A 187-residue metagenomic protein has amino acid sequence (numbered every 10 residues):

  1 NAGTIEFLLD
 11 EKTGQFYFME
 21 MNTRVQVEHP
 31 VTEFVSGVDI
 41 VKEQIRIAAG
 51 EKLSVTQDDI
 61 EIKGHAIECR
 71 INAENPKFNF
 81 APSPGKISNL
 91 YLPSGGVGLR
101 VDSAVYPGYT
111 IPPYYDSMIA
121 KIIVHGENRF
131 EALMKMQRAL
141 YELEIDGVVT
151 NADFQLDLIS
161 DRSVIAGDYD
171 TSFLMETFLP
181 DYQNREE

Functional and structural regions predicted by a protein language model:
N1-E187: ATP-dependent carboxylate activation and anion-phosphoryl transfer catalytic cores that bind Mg-ATP to form
